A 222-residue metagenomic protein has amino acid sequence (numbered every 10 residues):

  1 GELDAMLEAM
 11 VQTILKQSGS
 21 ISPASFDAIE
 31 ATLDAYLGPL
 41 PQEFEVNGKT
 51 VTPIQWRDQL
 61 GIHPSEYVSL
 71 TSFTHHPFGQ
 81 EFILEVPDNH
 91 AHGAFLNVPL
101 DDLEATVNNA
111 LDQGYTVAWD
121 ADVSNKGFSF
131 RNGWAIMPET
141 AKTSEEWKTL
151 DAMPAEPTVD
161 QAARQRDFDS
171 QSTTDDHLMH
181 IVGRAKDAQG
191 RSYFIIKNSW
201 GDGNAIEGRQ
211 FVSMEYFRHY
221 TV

Functional and structural regions predicted by a protein language model:
G1-V11: Extracytoplasmic mature domains of secreted/periplasmic and thylakoid-lumen proteins
E2-L3, I21, S25: Non-membrane alpha-helical secondary structure
M10-I21, I29, Q161: Acidic, His- and aromatic-enriched active-site or binding-groove loops in soluble protein domains that engage sugars
D27-L33, L37-V222: Active-site signature of cysteine proteases
